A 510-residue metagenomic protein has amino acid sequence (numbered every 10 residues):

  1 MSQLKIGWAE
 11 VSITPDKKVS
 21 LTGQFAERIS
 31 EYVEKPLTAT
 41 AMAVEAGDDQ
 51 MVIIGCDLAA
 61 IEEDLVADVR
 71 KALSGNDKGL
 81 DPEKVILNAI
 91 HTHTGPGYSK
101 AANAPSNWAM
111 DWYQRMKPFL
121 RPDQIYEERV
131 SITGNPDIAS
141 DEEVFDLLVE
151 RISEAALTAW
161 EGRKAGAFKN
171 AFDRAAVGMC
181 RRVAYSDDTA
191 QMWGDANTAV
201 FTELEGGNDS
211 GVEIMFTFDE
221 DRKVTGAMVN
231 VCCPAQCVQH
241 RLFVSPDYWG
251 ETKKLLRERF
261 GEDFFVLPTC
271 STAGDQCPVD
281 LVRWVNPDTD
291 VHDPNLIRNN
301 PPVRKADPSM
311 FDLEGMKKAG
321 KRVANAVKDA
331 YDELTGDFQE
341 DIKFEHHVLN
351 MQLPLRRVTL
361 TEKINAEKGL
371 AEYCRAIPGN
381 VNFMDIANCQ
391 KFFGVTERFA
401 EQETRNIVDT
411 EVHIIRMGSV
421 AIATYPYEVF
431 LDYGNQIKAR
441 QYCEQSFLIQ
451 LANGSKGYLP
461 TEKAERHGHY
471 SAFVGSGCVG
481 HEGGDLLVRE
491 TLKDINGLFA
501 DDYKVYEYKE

Functional and structural regions predicted by a protein language model:
M1-E510: Non-catalytic substrate/cofactor recognition surfaces at enzyme active-site rims
